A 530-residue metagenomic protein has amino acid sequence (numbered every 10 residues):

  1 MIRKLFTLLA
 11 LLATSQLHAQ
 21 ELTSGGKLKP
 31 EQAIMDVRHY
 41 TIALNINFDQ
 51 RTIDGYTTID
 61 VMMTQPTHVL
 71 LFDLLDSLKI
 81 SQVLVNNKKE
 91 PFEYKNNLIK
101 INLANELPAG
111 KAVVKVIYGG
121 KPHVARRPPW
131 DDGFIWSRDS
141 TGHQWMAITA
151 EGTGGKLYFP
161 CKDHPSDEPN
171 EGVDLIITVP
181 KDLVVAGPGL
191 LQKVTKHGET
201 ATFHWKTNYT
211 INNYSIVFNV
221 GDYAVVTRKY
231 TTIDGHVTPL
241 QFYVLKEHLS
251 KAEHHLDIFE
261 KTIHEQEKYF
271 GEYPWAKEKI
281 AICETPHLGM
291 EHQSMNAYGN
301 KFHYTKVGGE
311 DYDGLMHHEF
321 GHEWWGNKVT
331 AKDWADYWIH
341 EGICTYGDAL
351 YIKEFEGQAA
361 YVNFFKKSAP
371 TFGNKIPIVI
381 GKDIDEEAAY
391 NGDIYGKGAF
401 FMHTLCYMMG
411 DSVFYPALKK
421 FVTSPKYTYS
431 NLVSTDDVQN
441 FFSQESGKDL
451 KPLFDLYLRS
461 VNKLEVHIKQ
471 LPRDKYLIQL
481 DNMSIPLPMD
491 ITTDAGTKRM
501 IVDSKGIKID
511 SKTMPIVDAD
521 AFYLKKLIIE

Functional and structural regions predicted by a protein language model:
A19-D54, S137-H143, K451-P452: N-terminal, polar/Ser/Thr-rich
Y56-S77, F159-P180, D436, L477-T492: Surface-exposed beta-strand/loop patches in extracellular or lumenal glycoproteins
L70, L75-S137, E199, I507-S511: A surface-exposed beta-strand-loop module
K79-V85, L450-K451, Q470-F522: Beta-strand-rich binding/interaction modules
I117-Y223, D520-I529: Extended, low-hydrophobicity, Ser/Thr/Pro/Gly-biased non-transmembrane segments
L175, H204, A224-E323, N327-D336 (+1 more regions): Juxtacatalytic substrate-recognition/specificity segment
E341-F400, T404, M408, T428: Acidic/His/Gly-enriched intrinsically disordered linker/tail segments that often contain short helix/coil "MoRF-like"
N391-R473: Amphipathic alpha-helical substructures
